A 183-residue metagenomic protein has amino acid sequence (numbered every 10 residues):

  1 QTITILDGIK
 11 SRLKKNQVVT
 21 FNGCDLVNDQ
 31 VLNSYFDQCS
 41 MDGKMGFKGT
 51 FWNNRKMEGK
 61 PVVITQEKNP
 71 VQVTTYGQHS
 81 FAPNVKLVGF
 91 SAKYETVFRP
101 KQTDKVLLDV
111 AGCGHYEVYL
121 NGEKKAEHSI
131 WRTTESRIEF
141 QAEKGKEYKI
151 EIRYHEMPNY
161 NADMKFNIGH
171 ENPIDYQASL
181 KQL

Functional and structural regions predicted by a protein language model:
Q1-D7, H128: Glycine- and acidic-residue-enriched helix-capping/strand-helix junction motifs
G8, R12: Phosphate-binding active sites in nucleotide-utilizing proteins
K15-N16: A short helix->loop->beta-strand "cap" motif at the edges of active sites that frequently abuts
V19-L107, A111-L183: Extracellular/secretory pathway-exposed regions associated with glycan biology
